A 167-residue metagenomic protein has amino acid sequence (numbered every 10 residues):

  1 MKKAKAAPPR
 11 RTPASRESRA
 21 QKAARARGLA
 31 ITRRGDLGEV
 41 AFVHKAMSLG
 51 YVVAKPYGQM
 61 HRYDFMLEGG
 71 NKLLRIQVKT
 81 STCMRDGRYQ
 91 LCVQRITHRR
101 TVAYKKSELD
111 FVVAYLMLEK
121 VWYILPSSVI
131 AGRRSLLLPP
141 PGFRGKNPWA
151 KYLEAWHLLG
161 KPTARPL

Functional and structural regions predicted by a protein language model:
M1-A20: BZIP DNA-binding basic region
R16-S18, A23-R25, A30, R133-L167: Charged phosphate-binding loop/patch that engages nucleotide di/tri-phosphates or the phosphate backbone of nucleic
E17-A54: Acidic-basic catalytic patches of nuclease active cores, encompassing PD-(D/E)XK and other metal-cofactor nuclease
K45-M47, Y51, L74, L91-E108 (+2 more regions): Conserved functional hotspots at enzyme active or ligand-binding sites that engage polyanionic ligands
A46, F65-L67, K72-T82: Conserved catalytic cores of phosphodiester-cleaving nucleases, focusing on short active-site segments
V52-R62: Short, well-structured beta-strand/strand-turn elements
K79-W122, S127: Catalytic cores of nucleic-acid endonucleases
